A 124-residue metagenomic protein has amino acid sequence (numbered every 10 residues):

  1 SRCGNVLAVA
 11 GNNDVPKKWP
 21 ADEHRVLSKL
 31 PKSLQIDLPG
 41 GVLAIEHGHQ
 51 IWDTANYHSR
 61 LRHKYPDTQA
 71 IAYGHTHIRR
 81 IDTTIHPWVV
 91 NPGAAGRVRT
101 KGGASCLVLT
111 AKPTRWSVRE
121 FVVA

Functional and structural regions predicted by a protein language model:
S1-L38: Core catalytic region of metal-dependent phosphoesterases/phosphodiesterases, especially metallo-beta-lactamase-like
C3, L30-P31, L38-G40, Y65 (+2 more regions): Short, well-ordered coil/turn elements that cap or connect secondary structure elements
L7, D53-F121: Conserved beta-sheet core of the metallophosphoesterase superfamily
G11-N13, G48-Q50, T76: Histidine- and/or cysteine-centered catalytic micro-motif in compact active-site loops
P16-W19, A44, W52-T54, R99: Short acidic/glycine-rich loop or secondary-structure boundary segments that cap or lie
A21-H24, E46-W52, T68: Short, flexible loop segments at the rims of nucleotide/cofactor-binding pockets, characterized by
L34-E46, L109: Core dinuclear metal-dependent hydrolase active-site scaffold
A124: Conserved histidine-centered catalytic loops in small-molecule metabolism enzymes
